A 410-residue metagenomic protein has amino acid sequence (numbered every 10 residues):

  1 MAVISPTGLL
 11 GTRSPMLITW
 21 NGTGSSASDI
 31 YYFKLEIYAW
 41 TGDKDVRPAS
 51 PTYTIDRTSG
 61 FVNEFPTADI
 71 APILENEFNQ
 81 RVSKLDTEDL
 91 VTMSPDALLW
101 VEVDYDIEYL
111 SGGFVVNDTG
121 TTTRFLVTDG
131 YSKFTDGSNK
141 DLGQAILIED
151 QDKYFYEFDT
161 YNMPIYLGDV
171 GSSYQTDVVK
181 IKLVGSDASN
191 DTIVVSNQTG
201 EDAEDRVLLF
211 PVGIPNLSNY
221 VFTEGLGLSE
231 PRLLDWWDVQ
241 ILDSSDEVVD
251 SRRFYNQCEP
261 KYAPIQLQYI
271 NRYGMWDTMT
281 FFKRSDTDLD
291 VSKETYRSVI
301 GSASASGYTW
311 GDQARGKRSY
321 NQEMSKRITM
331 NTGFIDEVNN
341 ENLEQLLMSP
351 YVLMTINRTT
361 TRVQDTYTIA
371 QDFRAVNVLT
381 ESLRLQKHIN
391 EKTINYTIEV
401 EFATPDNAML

Functional and structural regions predicted by a protein language model:
M1-L233, W237-C258: Preference for solvent-exposed, low-hydrophobicity sequence contexts
A2-V3, G11, G225-R232, S245-L410: Extracellular/virion structural assembly segments
